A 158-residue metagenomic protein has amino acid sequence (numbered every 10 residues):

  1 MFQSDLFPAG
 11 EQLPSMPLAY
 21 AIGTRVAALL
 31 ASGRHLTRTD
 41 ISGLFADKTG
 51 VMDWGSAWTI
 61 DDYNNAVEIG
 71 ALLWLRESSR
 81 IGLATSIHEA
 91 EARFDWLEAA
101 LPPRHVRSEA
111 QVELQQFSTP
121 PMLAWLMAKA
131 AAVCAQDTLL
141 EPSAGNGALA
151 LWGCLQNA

Functional and structural regions predicted by a protein language model:
F2-D5: Short acidic, low-complexity intrinsically disordered linear motifs used for protein-protein interactions
F7-N157: Class I S-adenosyl-L-methionine
